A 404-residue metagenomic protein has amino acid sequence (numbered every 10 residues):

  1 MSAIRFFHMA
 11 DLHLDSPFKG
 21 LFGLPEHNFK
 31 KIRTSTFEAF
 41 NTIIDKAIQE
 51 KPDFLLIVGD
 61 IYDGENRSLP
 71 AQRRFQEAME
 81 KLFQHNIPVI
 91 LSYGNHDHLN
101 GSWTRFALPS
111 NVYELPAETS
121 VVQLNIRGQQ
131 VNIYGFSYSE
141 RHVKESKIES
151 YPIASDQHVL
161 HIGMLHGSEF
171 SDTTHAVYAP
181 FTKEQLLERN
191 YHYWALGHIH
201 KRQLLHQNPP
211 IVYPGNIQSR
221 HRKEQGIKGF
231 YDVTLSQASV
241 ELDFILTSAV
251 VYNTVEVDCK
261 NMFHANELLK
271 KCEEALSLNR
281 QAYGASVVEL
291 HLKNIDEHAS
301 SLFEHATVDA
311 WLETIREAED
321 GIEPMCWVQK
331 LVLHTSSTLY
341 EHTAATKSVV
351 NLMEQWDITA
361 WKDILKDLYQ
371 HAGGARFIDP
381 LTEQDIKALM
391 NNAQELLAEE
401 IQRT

Functional and structural regions predicted by a protein language model:
M1-L69, P380-K387, N391: N-terminal active-site segment of His-dependent metallophosphoesterases
A39-I43, R74, K271: Well-ordered alpha-helical segments embedded in enzymatic catalytic cores
A47, L82, N279: Hydrophobic pocket-lining residues that define ligand/cofactor binding sites across diverse proteins
Q49-K51, S155-Q157, A282-Y283: Glycine-rich phosphate-binding loop signature in dinucleotide/nucleotide-binding domains
F54, E65-T234: His/Asp/Glu-rich metal-coordinating catalytic cores of metallo-dependent phosphodiesterases/hydrolases acting on
S120-R127, P214-E274, E289: Binuclear metal-dependent phosphoesterase catalytic core
T247-T404: Accessory, non-catalytic peripheral segments of nucleic-acid enzymes
